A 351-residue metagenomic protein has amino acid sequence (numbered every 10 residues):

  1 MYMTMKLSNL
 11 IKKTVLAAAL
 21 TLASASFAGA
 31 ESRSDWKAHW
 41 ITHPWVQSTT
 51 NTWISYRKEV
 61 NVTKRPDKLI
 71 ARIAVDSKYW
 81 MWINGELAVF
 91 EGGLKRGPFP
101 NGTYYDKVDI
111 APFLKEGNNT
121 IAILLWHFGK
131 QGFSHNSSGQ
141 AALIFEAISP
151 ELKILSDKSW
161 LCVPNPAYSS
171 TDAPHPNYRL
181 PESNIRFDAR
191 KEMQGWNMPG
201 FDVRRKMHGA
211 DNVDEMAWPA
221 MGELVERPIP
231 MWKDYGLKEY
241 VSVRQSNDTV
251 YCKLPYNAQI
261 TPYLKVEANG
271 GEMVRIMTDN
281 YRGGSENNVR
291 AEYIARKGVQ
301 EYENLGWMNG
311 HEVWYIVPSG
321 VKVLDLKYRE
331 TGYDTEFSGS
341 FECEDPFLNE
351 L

Functional and structural regions predicted by a protein language model:
M3-L16: Bacterial N-terminal signal peptides that target proteins for export
T14-A25: Bacterial N-terminal signal peptides
S26-A30: Sec/Tat signal peptide C-region and signal peptidase I cleavage site
E31-L351: Extracellular/oxidizing-compartment recognition motifs
